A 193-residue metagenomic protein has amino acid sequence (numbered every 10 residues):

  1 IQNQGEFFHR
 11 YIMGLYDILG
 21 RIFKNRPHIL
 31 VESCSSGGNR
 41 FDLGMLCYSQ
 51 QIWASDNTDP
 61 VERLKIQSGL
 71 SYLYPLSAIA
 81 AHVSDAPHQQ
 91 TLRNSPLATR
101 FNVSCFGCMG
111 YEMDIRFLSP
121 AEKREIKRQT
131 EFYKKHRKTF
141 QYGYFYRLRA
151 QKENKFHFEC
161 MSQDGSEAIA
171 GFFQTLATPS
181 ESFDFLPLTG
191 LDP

Functional and structural regions predicted by a protein language model:
I1: Active-site groove signature of glycoside hydrolases
G5: Extended, polar beta-sheet/loop recognition surfaces of beta-rich domains that mediate binding to diverse ligands
F8-F117: Glycan-recognition surfaces
F23-P27, C105, K134, K138 (+1 more regions): Hydrophobic alpha-helix feature that most strongly marks membrane-spanning transmembrane helices and their immediate
K24, L97, I126, Q163-D164: A broadly tuned, weak detector of single residues within folded domains
S33-D42, S119-K123, Y146-N154: A glycine-rich phosphate-binding loop feature that marks nucleotide/adenosyl-phosphate handling sites
P96-R149: Catalytic cores of secreted or luminal carbohydrate-active enzymes
A150-D192: Carbohydrate-binding surface patches
